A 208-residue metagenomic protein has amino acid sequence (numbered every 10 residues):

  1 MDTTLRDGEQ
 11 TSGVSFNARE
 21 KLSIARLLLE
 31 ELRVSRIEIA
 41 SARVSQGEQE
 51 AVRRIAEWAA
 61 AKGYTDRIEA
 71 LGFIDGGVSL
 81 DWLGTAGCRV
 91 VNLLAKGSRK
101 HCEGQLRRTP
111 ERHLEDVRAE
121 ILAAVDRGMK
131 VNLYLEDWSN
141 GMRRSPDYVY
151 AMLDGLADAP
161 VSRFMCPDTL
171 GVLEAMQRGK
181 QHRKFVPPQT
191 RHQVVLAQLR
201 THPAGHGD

Functional and structural regions predicted by a protein language model:
R6-R36, R54-G63, G76-V194: Alpha/beta enzyme core
I37-S41: A glycine-/small-polar-enriched, mobile loop at the entrance of the PLP active site in fold-type I
R43-G47, R144: Conserved glycine-rich "GG(E/T)P / GGGxP" loop and the immediately following alpha-helix in the radical SAM core
A70-D75: Metal-cofactor-binding active-site regions of metalloenzymes
A197-L199: Short pre-catalytic strand/loop immediately N-terminal to key active-site residues, enriched for Gly-Thr
T201-D208: Thiamine diphosphate
